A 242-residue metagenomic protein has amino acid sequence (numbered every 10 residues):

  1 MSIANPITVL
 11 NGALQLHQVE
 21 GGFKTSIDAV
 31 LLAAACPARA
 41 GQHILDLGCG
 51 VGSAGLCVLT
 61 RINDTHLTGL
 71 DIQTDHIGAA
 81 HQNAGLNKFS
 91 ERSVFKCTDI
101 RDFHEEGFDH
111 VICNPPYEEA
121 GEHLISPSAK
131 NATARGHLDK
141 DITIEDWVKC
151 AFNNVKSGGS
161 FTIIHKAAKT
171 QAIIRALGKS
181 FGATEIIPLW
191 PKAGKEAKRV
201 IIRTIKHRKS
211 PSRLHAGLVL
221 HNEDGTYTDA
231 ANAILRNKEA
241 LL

Functional and structural regions predicted by a protein language model:
M1-R39: Class I SAM-dependent transferase core
Q15, H66, R92-V94, G182-E185: Conserved beta-strand segments of alpha/beta enzyme cores
H17-G21, T25, K140-A197: Conserved Class I SAM-dependent methyltransferase catalytic core
A29, V51, G55, I144 (+1 more regions): A general structural signal for well-ordered alpha-helical segments in protein cores
L32, N114, W147, T204: Residue-level signal for inorganic ion chemistry
A34-C113, E119-P127: Conserved SAM/SAH cofactor-binding pocket of Class I
P116-D146: Mobile active-site "lid"/loop adjacent to the S-adenosyl-L-methionine
E196-L242: SAM/dcSAM-binding transferase cores
